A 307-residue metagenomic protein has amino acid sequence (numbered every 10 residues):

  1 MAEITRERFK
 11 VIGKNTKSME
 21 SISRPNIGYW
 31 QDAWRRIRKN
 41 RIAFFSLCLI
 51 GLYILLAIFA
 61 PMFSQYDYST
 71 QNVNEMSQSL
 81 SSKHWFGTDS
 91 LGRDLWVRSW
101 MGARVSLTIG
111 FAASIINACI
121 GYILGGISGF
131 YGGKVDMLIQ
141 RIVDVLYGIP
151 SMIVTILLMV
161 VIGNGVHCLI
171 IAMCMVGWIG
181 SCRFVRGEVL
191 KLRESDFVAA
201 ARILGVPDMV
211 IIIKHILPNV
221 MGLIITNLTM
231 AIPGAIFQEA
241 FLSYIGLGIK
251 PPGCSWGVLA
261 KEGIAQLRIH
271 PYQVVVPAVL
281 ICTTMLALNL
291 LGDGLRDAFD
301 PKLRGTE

Functional and structural regions predicted by a protein language model:
M1-A118, Y122, G126, K134 (+7 more regions): Gly/Trp-centered helix-boundary motif
N15-T16, V105-I109, L124, D136-Q140 (+6 more regions): Short alpha-helical transmembrane interface motifs in multi-pass membrane proteins
A43-S46, M137, I153, L169-A172 (+3 more regions): Hydrophobic/aromatic positions within or immediately flanking transmembrane alpha-helices of multi-pass small-molecule
F59-F63, I127-Y131, L157, V161-I162 (+2 more regions): Helix-loop junctions at the membrane-solvent interface of multi-pass transporters, primarily the C-terminal
W85, L95, I116-G121, G129-L192 (+3 more regions): Generic hydrophobic transmembrane alpha-helix motif, especially the helices
R93-T108, A112, G132-Q140, L190 (+2 more regions): Amphipathic cytosolic juxtamembrane alpha-helices at the membrane-cytosol interface of multi-pass membrane transporters
L124-S128, L158, V185, V198 (+3 more regions): Hydrophobic alpha-helical interface/terminus motif in multipass membrane transporters
M159-G163, M173, E188-V189, M230 (+2 more regions): Glycine-rich helix-loop "coupling/hinge" segments at transmembrane-helix boundaries in multipass transporters
